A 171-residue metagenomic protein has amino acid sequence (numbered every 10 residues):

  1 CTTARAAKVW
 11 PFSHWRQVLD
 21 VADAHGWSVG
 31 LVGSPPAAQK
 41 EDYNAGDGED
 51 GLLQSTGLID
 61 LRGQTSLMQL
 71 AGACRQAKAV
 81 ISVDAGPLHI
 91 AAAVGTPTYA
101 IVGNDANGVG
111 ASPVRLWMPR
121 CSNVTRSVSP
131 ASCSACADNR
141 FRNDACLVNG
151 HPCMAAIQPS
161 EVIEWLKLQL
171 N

Functional and structural regions predicted by a protein language model:
C1-A6: Conserved donor-binding/catalytic core segment of Leloir-type glycosyltransferases
V9-W10, I157: Residues that form or flank phosphate/diphosphate-binding pockets in enzymes that use nucleotide phosphates
W10-N104: Donor-binding and catalytic core of enzymes assembling or modifying cell-surface/extracellular glycoconjugates
D60, A92-L170: Nucleotide-sugar donor-binding patch of glycosyltransferase catalytic domains
